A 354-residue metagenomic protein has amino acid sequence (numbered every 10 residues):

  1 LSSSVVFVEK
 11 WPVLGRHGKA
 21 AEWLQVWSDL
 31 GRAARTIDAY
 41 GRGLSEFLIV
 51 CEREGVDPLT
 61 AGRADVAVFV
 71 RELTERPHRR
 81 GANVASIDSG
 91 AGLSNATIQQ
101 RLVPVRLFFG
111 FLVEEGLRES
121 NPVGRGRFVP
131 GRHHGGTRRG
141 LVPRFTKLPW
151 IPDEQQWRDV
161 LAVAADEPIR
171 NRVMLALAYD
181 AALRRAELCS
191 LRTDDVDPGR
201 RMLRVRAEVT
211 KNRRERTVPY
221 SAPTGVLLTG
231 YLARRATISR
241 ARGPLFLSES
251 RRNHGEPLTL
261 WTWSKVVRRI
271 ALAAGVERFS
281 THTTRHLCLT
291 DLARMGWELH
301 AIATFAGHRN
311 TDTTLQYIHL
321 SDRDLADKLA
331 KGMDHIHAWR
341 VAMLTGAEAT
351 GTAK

Functional and structural regions predicted by a protein language model:
S3-V5, K331-K354: C-terminal secondary-structure termini that scaffold catalytic or DNA-interacting sites
A21-R35, S45-R138: N-terminal core-binding DNA-recognition domain of tyrosine recombinases/integrases
E114-E119, A178-R201, H300: Short, charged phosphate-coordinating catalytic segments
G131, R185-A186, S190-G230: Conserved tyrosine-mediated DNA breakage-rejoining catalytic core shared by Y-recombinases
P152-R185: Basic, Lys/Arg- and aromatic-enriched nucleic-acid-binding interface segment
V209, A306-K331: Catalytic-site neighborhood detector that most strongly recognizes the C-terminal catalytic loop/helix of tyrosine
S221-V276: Active-site/catalytic core of tyrosine-dependent DNA strand-transfer enzymes
S264-T304, H308: Short, basic (Lys/Arg/His-rich) helix/loop patches that form interaction surfaces in the mid-to-C-terminal regions
